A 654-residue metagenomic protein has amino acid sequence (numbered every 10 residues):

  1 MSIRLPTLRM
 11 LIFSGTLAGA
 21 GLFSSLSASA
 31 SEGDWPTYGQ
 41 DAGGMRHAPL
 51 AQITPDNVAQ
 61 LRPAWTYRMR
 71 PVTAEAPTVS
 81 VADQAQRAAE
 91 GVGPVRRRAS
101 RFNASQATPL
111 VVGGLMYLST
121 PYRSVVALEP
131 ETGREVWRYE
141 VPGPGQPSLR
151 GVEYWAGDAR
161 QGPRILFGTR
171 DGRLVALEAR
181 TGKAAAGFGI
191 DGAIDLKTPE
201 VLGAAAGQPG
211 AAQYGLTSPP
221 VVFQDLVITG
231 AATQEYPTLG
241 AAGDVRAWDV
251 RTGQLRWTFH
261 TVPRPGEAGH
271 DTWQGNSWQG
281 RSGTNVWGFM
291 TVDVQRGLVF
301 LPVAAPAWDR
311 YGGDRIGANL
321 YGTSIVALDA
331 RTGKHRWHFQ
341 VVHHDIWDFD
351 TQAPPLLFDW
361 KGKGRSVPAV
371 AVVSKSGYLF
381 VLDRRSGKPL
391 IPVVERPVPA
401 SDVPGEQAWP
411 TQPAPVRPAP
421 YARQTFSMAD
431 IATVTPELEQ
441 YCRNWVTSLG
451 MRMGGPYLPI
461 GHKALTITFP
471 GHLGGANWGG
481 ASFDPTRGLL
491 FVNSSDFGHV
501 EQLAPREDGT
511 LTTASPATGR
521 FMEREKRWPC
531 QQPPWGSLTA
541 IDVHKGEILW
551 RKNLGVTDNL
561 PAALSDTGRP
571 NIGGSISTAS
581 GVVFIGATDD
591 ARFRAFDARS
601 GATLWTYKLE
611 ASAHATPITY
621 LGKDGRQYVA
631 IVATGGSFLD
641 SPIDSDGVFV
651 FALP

Functional and structural regions predicted by a protein language model:
S2-A18: Bacterial N-terminal signal peptides that target proteins for export
L17-A28: C-terminal segment of classical bacterial N-terminal signal peptides
A30-A74, T108-V111: Mature N-terminal segment immediately following signal peptide/propeptide cleavage in secreted/periplasmic
W35-G39, R101-S124, Q146-R173, A211-P237 (+11 more regions): Repeat-blade elements of multi-bladed beta-propeller folds
A42-A48, P71-P77, V126, D309-R310 (+1 more regions): Short, solvent-exposed loop/turn elements at domain surfaces
A59-R70, V125-Q146, A156-A159, L174-G210 (+8 more regions): Extracytoplasmic/lumenal domain signature
T66-T108, D508-C530: Aromatic- and Gly/Pro-rich amphipathic surface segment
Q412, V416-G498, S537: Long, low-complexity segments enriched in small/aliphatic residues
